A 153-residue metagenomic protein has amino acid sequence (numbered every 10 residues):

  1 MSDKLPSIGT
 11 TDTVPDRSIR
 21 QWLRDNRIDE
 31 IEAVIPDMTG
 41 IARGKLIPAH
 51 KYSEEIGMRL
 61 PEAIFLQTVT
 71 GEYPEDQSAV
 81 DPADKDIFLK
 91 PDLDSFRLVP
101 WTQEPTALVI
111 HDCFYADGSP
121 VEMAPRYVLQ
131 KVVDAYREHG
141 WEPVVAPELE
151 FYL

Functional and structural regions predicted by a protein language model:
S2-L153: ATP/Mg2+-dependent ligation/transfer catalytic cores
